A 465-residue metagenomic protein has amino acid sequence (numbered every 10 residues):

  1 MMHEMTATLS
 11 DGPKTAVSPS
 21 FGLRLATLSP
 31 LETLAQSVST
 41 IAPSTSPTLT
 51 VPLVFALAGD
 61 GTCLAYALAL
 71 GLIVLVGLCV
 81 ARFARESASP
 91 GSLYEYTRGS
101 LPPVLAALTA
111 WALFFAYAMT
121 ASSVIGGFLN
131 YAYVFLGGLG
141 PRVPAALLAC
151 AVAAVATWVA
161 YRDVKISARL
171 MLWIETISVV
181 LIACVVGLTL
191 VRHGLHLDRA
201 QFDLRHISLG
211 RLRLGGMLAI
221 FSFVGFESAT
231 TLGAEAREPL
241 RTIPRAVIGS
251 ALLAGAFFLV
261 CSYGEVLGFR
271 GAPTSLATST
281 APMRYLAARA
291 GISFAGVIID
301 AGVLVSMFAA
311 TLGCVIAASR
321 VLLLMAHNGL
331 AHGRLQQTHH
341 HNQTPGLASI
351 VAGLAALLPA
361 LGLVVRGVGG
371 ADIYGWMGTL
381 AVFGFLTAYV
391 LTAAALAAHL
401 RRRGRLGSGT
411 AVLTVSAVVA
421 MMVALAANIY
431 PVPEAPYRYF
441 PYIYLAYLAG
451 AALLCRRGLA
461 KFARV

Functional and structural regions predicted by a protein language model:
M1-G61, I73-L78, R199, D203 (+1 more regions): Membrane-interface "cap" regions at the ends of multi-pass membrane proteins
P19-R24, T62-C63, L139-A145, L172-A301 (+1 more regions): Helix-loop-helix junctions that connect adjacent transmembrane segments in multi-pass membrane transporters
R24, F83-A84, L108, N130 (+6 more regions): Membrane-water interface regions at transmembrane-helix termini and the short interhelical loops of multi-pass membrane
T27-S37, P102-F115, L148-A151, H206-A219 (+4 more regions): Select transmembrane alpha-helical segments in multipass membrane proteins
L49-A56, A65, V74-A153, W158-Y161 (+3 more regions): Hydrophobic transmembrane alpha-helices that form the core helical bundles of multi-pass secondary transporters
E95-T97, P102, Y133-G138, A246-V315 (+1 more regions): TM-loop-TM module centered on a large, flexible mid-protein loop between adjacent transmembrane helices in multi-pass
V143-H193, I207, V247-A251, G384-V390 (+2 more regions): Membrane-interface loop-to-helix entry segments
L380, G384-F385, L406-V465: A generic transmembrane alpha-helix motif of multi-pass inner-membrane proteins
